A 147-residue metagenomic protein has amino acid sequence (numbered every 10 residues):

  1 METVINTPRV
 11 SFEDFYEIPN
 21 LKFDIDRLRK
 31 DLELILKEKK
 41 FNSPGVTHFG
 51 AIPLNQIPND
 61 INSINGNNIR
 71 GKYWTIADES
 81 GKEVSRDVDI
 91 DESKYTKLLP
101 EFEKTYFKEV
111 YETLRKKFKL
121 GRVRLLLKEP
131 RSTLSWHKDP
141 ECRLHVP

Functional and structural regions predicted by a protein language model:
M1-E109: Non-heme Fe(II)/2-oxoglutarate
K104-P147: Catalytic core of non-heme Fe(II) oxygenases with the double-stranded beta-helix
